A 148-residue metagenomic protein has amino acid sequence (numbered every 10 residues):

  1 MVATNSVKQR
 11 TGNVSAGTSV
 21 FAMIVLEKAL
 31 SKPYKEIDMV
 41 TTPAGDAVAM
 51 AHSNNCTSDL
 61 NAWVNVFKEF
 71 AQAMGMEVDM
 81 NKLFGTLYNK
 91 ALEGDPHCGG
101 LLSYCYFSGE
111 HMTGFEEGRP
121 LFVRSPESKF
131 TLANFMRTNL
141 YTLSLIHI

Functional and structural regions predicted by a protein language model:
M1-I146: Active-site core segments that coordinate phosphate-bearing ligands/cofactors across diverse enzyme families
